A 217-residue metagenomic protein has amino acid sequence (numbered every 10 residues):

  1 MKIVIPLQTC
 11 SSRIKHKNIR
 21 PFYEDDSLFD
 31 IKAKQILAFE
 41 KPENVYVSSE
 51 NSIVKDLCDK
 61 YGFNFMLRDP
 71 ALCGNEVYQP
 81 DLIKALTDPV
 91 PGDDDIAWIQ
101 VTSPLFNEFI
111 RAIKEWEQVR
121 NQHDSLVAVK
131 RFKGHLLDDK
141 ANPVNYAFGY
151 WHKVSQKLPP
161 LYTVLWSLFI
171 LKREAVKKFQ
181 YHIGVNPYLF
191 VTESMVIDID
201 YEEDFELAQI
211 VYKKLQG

Functional and structural regions predicted by a protein language model:
M1-K15: N-terminal nucleotide-binding beta1-loop-alpha1 segment
K17-Y23, P70-L72: Short glycine-enriched, charge-decorated loop/helix-capping segments at active-site entrances that position
P21, V47, W98: Conserved SAM-binding loop
S27-V45: A short, N-terminal amphipathic alpha-helix
V45-S49, A128-V129: Short internal beta-strands
S52-A97, L105-N107, R111: Short phosphate-binding loop-to-helix
V101-E193: Conserved core of the sugar-phosphate nucleotidyltransferase
K177-I197, E202-G217: Catalytic donor-sugar/metal-binding loop of nucleotide-sugar-dependent glycosyltransferases
